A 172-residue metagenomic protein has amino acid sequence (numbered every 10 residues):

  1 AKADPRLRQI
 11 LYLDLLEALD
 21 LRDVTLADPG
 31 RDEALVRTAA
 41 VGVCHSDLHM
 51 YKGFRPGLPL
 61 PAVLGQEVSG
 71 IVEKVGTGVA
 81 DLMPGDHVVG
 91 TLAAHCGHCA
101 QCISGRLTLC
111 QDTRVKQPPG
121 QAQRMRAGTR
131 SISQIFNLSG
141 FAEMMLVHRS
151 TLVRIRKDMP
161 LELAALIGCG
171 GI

Functional and structural regions predicted by a protein language model:
A1-S69, S139-V147, T151: Short N-terminal strand-loop motif that marks the start of NAD(P)H/FAD-dependent oxidoreductase cofactor-binding domains
K2-R8, E17-L19, Y51-R55, V72 (+4 more regions): Short amphipathic alpha-helical surface micro-motifs
A27-V41, F54-I103, T108, K116 (+1 more regions): Glycine-rich beta-strand-centered segment in the early N-terminal region that forms part of a ligand/cofactor-binding
C96-I172: NAD(P)H dinucleotide-binding glycine-rich loop of Rossmann-like/cofactor-binding domains, especially the beta1-alpha1
